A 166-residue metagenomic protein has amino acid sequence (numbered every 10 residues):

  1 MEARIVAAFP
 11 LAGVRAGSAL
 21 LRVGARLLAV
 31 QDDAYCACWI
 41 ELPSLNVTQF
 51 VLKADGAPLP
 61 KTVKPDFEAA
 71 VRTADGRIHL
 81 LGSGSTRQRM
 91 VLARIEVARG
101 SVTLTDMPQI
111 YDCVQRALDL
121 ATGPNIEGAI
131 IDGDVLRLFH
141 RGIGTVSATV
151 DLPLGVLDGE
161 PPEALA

Functional and structural regions predicted by a protein language model:
M1-A166: Sequence/structural signature of beta-propeller domains
